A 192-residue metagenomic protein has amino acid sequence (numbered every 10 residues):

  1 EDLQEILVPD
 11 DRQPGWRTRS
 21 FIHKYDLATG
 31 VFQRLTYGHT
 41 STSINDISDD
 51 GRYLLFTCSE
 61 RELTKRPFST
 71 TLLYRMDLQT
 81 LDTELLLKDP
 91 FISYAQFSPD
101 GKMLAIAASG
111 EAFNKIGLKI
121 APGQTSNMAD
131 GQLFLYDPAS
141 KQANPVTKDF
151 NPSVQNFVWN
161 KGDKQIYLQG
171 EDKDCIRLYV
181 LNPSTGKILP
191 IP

Functional and structural regions predicted by a protein language model:
E1-F21, T36-T42, T57-L73, L85-Y94 (+3 more regions): A flexible loop/linker signature enriched in serine peptidases of the S9 family
H23, L27, F157-P192: N-terminal targeting or regulatory segments adjacent to alpha/beta-hydrolase or S9 domains
D26-G30, D77-L81, D137-K141, N182-G186: Short loop/turn segments that connect beta-strands within beta-propeller blades
V31-T36, D82-L87, Q142-T147, K187-P192: A short beta-strand motif characteristic of beta-propeller blades
D49-D50, P99-D100, K161-G162: Residue-level detector of Asp-centered blade-edge/turn motifs that repeat once per structural unit in beta-propeller
L54, G101-L104, Q165-I166: Hydrophobic beta-strand positions that form the internal "hydrophobic ladder" of WD40/Gbeta-like beta-propeller blades
